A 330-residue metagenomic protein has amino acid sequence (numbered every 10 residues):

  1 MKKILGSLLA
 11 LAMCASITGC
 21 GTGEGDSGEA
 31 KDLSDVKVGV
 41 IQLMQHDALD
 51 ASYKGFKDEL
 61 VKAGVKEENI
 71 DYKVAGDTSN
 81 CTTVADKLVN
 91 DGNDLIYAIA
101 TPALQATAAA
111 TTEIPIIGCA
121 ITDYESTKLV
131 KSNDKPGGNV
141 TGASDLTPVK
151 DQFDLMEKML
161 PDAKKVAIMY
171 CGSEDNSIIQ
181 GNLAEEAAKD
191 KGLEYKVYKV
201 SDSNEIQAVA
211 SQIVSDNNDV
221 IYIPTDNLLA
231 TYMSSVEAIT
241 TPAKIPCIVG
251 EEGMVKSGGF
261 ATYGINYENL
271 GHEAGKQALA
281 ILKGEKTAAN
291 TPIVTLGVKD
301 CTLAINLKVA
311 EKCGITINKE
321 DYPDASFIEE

Functional and structural regions predicted by a protein language model:
M1-T18: Sec-dependent bacterial lipoprotein signal peptides
I17-A30: Bacterial lipoprotein signal-peptidase II cleavage site
D32, Y124-K165, I265-K286: Hydrophobic alpha-helical segments within soluble ligand-binding/sensing domains
D32-K57, A63, D71-N80, S173-S177 (+2 more regions): Extracytoplasmic "Venus flytrap"
V38, F56, T141-K191, T291-V309: An alpha-beta-alpha
I70-K131, D226-T241, I245, V249-G250: Beta-alpha junction/loop-to-helix N-cap segments that form part of ligand/metal-binding clefts
D175-I245, E251: Pocket-lining segment of extracytoplasmic ligand-binding domains
A280-E330: Hinge/cleft segment of the Venus flytrap/periplasmic-binding protein
